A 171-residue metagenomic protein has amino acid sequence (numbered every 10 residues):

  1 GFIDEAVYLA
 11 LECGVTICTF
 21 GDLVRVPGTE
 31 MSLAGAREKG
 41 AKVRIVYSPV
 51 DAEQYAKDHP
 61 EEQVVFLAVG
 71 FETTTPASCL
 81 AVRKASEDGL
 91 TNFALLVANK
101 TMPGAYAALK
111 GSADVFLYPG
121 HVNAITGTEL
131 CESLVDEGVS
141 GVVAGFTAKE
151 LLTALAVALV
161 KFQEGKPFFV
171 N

Functional and structural regions predicted by a protein language model:
G1-E61, T75, R83-D88, L96 (+2 more regions): Metallocofactor- and cofactor-centric catalytic cores in central/energy metabolism, strongly enriched
A10-E12, K39-K42, L67, E87-L90 (+2 more regions): Short, surface-exposed linear patches
G14-V15, G40, T73-C79, F146-A154 (+1 more regions): A short, terminal or domain-edge coil/loop segment
T16-G21, Q63-V69, F116-Y118, V142-A144: Short glycine-rich or small-residue beta-strand-to-loop segments that form or flank ligand, phosphate, metal/Fe-S
D22-V24, S48, F71, K100-T101 (+2 more regions): Short, ordered loop/turn segments at secondary-structure junctions
I45-Y47, F93-K100, V142-K149: A generic structural motif
L67, F71-E129: Phosphate/pyrophosphate-binding betaalpha-module
K110-V170: A conserved active-site cap/scaffold subdomain adjacent to cofactor or substrate pockets
